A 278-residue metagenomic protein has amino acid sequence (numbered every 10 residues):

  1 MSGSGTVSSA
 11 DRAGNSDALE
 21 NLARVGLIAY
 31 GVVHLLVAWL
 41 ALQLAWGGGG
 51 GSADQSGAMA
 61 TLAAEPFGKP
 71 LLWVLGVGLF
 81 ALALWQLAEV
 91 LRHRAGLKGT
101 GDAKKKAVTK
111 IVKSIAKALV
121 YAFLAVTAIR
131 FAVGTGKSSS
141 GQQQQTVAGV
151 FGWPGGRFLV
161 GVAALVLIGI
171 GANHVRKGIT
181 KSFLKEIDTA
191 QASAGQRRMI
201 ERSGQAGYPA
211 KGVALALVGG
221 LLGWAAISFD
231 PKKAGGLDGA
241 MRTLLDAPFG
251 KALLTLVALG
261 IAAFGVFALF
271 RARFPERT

Functional and structural regions predicted by a protein language model:
S2-A10, N21, G31-L40, W73 (+1 more regions): C-terminal functional regions that serve as terminal interaction/effector modules
S2-A81, A272: An N-terminus-focused feature that recognizes amino-terminal "leader" regions
G14-I28, W73, K106-K113, R202-A206 (+1 more regions): N-terminal export and membrane-targeting signals
D17-A18, L36, L40, P66-S182 (+1 more regions): Hydrophobic, ordered structural segments
W46-G57, T135-Q145, L184-Q191, F229-D238: Peri-membrane helix termini and adjoining interfacial loops of integral membrane proteins
A53-A64, T146-V150, S193-I200, P231-A252: Short, membrane-exposed interhelical loops at transmembrane-helix boundaries
K98, D102-A103, S182-E201: Juxtamembrane inter-helical linkers in multi-pass membrane proteins
K110-I129, R197-G219: Hydrophobic alpha-helical transmembrane segments of integral membrane proteins
